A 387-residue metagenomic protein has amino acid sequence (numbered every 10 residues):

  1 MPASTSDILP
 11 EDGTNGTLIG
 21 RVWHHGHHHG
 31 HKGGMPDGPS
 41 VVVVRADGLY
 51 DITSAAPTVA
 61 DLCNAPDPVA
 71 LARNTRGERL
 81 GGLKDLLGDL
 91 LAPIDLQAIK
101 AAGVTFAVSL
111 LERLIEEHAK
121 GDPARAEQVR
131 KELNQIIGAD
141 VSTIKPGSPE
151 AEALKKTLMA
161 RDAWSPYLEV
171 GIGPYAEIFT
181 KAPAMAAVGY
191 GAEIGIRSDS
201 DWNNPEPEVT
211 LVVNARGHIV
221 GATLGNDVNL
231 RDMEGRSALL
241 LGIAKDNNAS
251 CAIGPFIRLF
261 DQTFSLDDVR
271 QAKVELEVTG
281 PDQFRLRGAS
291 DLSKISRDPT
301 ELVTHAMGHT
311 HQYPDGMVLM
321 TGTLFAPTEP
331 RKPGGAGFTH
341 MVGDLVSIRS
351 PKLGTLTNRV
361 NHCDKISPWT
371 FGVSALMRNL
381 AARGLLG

Functional and structural regions predicted by a protein language model:
M1-T17, H25-H27, G33, N229-G387: Catalytic-pocket segment enriched in acidic/His residues
P2-L18, V22-H24, V44, D67-G280 (+1 more regions): Active-site microenvironments in enzyme catalytic cores
T17-G26, G33-L71: Gly/serine-rich nucleotide phosphate-binding loop at the start of the catalytic core of nucleotide/ADP-ribose-handling
V41, A98-I99, T210, M317-V318 (+1 more regions): Beta-sheet entry/capping signal
G48-D51, P57-D61, D67, R79-G82 (+5 more regions): Secondary-structure junction/capping motif
L49-Y50, F106, R285: Short, isolated positions in well-ordered beta-strands
Y50, V220-G221, T357: General beta-strand recognition
A55, G225, S290-D291: Residue-level structural signal for beta-strand termini and adjacent loop
